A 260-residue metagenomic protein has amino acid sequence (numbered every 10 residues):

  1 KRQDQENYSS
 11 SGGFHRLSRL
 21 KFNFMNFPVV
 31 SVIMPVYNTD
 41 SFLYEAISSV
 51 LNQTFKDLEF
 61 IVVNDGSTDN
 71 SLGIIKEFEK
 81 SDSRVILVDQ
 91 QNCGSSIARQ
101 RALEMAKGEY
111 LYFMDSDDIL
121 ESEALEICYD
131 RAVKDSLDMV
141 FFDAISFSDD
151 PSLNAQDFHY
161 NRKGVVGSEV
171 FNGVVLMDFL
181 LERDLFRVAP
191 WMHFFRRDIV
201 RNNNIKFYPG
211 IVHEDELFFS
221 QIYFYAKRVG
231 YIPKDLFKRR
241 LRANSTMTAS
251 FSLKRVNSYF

Functional and structural regions predicted by a protein language model:
K1-E6: Short, charge-rich patches within N-terminal targeting peptides
N7, G13-L51: N-proximal low-complexity "stem/linker" segments adjacent to membrane-targeting elements
F27-S31, F42, L51-V62, N70 (+1 more regions): Short loop->beta transition adjacent to catalytic acidic/histidine clusters or analogous donor-positioning motifs
S41-Y44, L58, D69-E77, R99 (+2 more regions): Acidic helix N-cap motif at the loop->helix transition within catalytic regions of sugar-transfer enzymes
S49, N64-G73, N92-G94: A conserved acidic beta->alpha catalytic loop
Q90-A106, S116-I119: Glycine-rich, basic loop-to-helix element that forms the pyrophosphate-binding segment of sugar-nucleotide handling
S95, S116-G230, R240-K254: Donor-binding/catalytic cores of nucleotide-activated saccharide and glycerol-phosphate transferases/polymerases
L111: Short aromatic/hydrophobic "clamp" motif used to bind/position activated sugar donors
